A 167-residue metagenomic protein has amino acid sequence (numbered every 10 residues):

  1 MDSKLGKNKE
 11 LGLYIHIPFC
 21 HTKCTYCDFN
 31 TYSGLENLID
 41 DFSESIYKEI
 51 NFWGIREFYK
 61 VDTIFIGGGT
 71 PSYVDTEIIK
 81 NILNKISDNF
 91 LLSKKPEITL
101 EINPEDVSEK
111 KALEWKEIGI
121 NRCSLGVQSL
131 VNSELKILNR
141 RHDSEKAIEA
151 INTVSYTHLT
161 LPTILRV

Functional and structural regions predicted by a protein language model:
M1-Y14, E57-Y59: N-terminal [4Fe-4S]-dependent radical SAM core
E10-G12, C24, E97: Structural motif
Y14-I15, G69: N-terminal transmembrane alpha-helices
H16-H21, V127: Aromatic-flanked redox-active Cys/Sec active sites in thiol-based oxidoreductases, especially the WC-centered
F19-F29: Local cysteine-cluster metal-coordination motifs and their immediate loop/turn environment, predominantly Fe-S cluster
T31-R56, V61-L159: Conserved non-cysteine loop/helix-boundary elements of the Radical SAM core domain that shape
H158-V167: Single conserved hydrophobic/aromatic residue that forms the stacking wall/gate of nucleotide- or nucleobase-binding
